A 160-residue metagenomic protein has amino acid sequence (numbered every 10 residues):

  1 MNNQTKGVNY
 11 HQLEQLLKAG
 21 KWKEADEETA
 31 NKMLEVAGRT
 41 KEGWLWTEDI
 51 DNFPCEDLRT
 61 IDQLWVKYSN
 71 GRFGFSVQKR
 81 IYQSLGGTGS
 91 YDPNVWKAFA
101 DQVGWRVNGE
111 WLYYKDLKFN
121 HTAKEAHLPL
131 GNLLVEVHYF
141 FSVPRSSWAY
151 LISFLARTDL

Functional and structural regions predicted by a protein language model:
N2-L160: Surface-exposed peri-terminal alpha-helical interaction modules
